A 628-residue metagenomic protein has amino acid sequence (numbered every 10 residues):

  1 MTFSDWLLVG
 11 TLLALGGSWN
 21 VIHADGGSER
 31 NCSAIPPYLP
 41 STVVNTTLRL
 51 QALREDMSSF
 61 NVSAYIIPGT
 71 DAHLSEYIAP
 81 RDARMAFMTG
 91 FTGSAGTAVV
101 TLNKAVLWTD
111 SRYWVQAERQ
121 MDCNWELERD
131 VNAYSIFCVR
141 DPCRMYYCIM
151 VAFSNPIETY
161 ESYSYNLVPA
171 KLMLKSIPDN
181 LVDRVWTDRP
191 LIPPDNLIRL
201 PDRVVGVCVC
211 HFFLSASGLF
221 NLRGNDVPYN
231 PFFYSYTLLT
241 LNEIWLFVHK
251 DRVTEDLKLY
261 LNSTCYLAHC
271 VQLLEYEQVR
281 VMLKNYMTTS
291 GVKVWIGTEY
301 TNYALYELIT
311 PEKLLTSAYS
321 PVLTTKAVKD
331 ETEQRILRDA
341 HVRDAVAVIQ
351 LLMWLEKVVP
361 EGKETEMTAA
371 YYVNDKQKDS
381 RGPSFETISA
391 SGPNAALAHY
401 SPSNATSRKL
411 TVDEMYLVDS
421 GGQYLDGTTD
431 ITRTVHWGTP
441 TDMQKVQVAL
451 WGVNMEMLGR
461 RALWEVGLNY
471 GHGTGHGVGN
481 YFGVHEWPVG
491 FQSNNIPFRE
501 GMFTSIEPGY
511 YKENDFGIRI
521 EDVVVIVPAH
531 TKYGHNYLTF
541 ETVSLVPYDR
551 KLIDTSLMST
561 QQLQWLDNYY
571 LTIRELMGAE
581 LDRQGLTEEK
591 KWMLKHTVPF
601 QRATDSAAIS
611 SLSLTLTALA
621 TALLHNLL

Functional and structural regions predicted by a protein language model:
T2-D5, H23-A34, P80, F91-S94 (+13 more regions): Charged, cofactor-coupling segments
S4-N20, L614-L624: Cleavable N-terminal signal peptides of Sec/SRP-targeted secreted and luminal proteins
Y38, S176-C208, V328, R338 (+1 more regions): Flexible inter-domain linker/hinge segments
T47-A86: Intrinsically disordered, low-complexity, positively charged segments
S63-P68, E366-F385, M455-M457, R461-G467: Amphipathic alpha-helical
I66, R144-S154, G291-E299: Short glycine-rich phosphate-binding loop at a beta-alpha junction
T70-D71, R112-G206, L214-S215: Long, basic N-terminal domains or extensions that often function in RNA/ssDNA interaction or organelle/cellular
Q601-L616: C-terminal GPI-anchoring signal of eukaryotic secretory precursors
